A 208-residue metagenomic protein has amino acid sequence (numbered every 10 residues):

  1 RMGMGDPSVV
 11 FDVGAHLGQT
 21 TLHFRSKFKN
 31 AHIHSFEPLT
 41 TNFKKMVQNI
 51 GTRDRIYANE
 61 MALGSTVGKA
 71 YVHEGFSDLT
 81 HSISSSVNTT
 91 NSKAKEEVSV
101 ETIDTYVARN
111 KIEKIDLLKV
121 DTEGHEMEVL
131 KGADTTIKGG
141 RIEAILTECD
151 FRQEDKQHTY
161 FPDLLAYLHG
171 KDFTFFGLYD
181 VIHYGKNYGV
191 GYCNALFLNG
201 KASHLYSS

Functional and structural regions predicted by a protein language model:
R1-S208: Phosphate/nucleotide-binding beta-alpha loop and adjacent structural elements of enzyme active sites
